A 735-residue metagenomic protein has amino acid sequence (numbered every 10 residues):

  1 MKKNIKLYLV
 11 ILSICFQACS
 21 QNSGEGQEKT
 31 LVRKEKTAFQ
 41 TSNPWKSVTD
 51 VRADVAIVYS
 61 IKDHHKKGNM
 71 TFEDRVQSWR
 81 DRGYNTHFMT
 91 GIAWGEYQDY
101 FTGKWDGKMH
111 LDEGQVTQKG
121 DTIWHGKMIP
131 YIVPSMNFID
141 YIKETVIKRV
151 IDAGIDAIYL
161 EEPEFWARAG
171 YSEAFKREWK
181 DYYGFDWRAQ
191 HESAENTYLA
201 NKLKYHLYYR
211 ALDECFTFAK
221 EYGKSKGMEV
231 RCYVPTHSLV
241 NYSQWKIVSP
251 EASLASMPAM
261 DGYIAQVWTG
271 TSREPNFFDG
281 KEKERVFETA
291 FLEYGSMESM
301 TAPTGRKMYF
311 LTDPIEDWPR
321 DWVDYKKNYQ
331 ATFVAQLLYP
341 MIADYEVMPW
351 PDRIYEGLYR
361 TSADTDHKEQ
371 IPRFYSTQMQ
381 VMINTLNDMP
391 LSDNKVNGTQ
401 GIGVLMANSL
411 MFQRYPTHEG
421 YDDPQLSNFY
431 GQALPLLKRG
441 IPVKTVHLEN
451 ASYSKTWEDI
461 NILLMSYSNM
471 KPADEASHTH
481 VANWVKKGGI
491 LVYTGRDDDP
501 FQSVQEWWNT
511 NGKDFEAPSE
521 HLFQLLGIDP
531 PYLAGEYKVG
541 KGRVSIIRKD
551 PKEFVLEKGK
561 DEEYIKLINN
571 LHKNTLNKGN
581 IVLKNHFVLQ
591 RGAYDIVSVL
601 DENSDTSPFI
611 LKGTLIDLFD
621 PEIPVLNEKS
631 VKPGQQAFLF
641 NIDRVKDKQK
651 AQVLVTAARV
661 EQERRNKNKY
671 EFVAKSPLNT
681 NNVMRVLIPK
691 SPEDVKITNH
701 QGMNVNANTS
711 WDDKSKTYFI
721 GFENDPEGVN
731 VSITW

Functional and structural regions predicted by a protein language model:
M1-Q27: Bacterial Sec-dependent N-terminal signal peptides
L31-T41, H87-G91, Y159-P163, Y198-I247 (+4 more regions): Aromatic-lined carbohydrate-recognition surfaces of secreted/lumenal glycan-active proteins
R33-R82, H87, R149-A157, P258-Y263 (+2 more regions): Catalytic domains of carbohydrate-active enzymes, especially glycoside hydrolases
P44, T49-D54, Y59, E161 (+5 more regions): Hydrophobic targeting/anchoring helices
I57-K67, I123-Y141, S193-A211, S238 (+4 more regions): The substrate-binding groove and active-site-proximal loops of carbohydrate-active enzymes, especially glycoside
T71-H125, A157-A167, G223-V234: Glycine-rich, aromatic-flanked loop segments that form ligand/cofactor-binding clefts across common enzyme folds
F88, I92-A153, W187-Y205, D213: Active-site-adjacent "subsite" loops/lids of carbohydrate-active enzymes
K471-K669, V673-K675, M684-L687: A conserved amphipathic helix/loop scaffold that creates a polar/acidic microenvironment used either to coordinate
